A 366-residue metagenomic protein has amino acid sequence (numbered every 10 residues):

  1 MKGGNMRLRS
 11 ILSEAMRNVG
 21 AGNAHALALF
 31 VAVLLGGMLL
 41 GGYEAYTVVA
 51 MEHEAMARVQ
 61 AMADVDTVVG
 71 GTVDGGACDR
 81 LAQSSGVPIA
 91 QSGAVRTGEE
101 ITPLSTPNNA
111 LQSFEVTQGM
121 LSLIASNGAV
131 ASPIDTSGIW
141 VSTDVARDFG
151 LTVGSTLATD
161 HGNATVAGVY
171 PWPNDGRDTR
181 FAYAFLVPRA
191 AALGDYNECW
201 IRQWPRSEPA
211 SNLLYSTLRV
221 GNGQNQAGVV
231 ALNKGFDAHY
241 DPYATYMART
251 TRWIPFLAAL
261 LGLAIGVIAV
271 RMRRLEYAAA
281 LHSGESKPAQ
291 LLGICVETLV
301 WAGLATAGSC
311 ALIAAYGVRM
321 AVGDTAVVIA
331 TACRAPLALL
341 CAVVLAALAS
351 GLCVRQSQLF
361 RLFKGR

Functional and structural regions predicted by a protein language model:
M1-L40: N-terminal Sec/SRP start-transfer signal
M16, H25, L35-A63, G75 (+1 more regions): Alpha-helical transmembrane segments
A28-L39, A248-A264, A305: Alpha-helical transmembrane segments of integral membrane proteins
E44-A45, P255-A278, Q290, C295: A hydrophobic alpha-helix feature that marks transmembrane segments and, especially, their cytosolic C-terminal ends
R58-Q60, A77, L81-I89, V95-A238: Basic-flanked hydrophobic alpha-helices used for secretion and membrane insertion
G221-A258, I265-A269: Peri-transmembrane interface segments
A279-A347: Transmembrane alpha-helical interface segments in multi-pass membrane proteins
A338-R366: C-terminal membrane-exit region of the final transmembrane helix in multipass inner-membrane proteins
